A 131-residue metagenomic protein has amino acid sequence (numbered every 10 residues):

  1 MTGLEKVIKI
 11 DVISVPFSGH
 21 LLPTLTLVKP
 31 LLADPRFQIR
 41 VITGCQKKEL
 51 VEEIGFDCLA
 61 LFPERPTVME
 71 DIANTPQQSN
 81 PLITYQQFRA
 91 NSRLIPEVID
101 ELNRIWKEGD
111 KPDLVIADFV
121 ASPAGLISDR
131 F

Functional and structural regions predicted by a protein language model:
M1, S18-L21, N74-P76, I95-E97: Short hydrophobic/aromatic-rich motifs at helix boundaries and adjacent loops
T2-A60: N-terminal subdomain of nucleotide-sugar transferases
L4-V7, P23-L25, Q77-I83, I99-L102: Generic detector of short, locally flexible boundary/turn motifs and exposed helical patches
I10-F17, I83-N91: Glycine-rich phosphate-binding "P-loop"
L22-P23, V51-E52, E70, N91 (+1 more regions): Short glycine-/acidic-enriched loop or helix-start segments at secondary-structure transitions that form or flank
V28-K29, Q38-K48, Y85-R89, L102-W106 (+1 more regions): An N-terminal domain-start capping segment
V41-Q87: Conserved nucleotide-sugar phosphate-binding/catalytic loop shared by glycosyltransferases and other
N91-F131: Conserved nucleotide-sugar donor-interacting segment of glycosyltransferase catalytic cores, predominantly GT-B
